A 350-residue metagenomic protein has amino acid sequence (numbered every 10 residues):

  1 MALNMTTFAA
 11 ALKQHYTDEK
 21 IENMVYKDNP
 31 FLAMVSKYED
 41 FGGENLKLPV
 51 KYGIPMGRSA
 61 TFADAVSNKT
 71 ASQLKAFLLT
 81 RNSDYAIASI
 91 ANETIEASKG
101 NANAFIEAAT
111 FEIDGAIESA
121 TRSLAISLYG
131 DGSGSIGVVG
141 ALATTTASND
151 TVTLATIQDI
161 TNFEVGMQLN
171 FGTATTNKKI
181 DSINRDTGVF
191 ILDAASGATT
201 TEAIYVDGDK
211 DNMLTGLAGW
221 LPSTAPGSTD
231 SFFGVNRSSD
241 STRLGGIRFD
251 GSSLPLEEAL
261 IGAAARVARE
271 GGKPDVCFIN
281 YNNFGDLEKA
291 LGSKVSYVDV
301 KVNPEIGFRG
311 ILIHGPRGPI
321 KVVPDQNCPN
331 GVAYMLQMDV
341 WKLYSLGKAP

Functional and structural regions predicted by a protein language model:
M1-G57, N68-T70, A76-S89, E93-P350: Core alpha/beta structural scaffold of self-assembling particle/tube/pore-forming proteins
